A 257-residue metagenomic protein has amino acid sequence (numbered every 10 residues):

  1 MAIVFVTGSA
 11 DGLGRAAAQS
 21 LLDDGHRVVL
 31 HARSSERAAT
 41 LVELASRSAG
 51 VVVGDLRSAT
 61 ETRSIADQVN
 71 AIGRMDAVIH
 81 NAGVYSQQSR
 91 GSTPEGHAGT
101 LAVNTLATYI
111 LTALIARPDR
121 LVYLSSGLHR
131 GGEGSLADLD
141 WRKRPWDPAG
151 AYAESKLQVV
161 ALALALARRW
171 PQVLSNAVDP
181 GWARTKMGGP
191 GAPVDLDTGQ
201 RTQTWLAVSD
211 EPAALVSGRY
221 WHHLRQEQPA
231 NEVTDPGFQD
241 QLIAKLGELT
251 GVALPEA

Functional and structural regions predicted by a protein language model:
A10-D11: Conserved glycine-rich cofactor-binding loop
G14-R15: N-terminal Rossmann-fold NAD(P) dinucleotide-binding loop
D24-T40: Conserved glycine-rich Rossmann-like NAD(P)H-binding loop of the short-chain dehydrogenase/reductase
A45-T60: Rossmann-fold cofactor-recognition segment
L56-R74: Conserved Rossmann-fold cofactor-binding substructure of NAD(P)-dependent oxidoreductases
G83-S92, A98, R120-Q172, D179-A192: Catalytic loop of short-chain dehydrogenase/reductase
A177, P193-A244, E248, V252: C-terminal helical subdomain
